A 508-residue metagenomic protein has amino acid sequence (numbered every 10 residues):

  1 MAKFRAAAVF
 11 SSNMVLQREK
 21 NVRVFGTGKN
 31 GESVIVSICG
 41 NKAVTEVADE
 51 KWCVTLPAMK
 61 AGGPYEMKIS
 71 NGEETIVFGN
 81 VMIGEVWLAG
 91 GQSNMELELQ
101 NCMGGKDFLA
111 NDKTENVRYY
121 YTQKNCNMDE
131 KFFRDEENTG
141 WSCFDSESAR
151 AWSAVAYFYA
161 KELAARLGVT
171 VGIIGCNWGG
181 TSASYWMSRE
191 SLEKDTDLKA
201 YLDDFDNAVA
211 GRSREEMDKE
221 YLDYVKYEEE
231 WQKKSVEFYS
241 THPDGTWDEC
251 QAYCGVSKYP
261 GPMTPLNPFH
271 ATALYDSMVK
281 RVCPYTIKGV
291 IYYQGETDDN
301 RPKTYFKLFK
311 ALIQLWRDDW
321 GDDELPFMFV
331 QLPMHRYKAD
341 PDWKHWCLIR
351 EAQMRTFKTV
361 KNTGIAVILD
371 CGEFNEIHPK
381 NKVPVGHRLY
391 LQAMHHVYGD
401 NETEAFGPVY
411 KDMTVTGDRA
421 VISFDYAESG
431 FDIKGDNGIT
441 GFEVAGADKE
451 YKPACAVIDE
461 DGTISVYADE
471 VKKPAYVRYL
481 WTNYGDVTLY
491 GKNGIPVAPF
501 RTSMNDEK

Functional and structural regions predicted by a protein language model:
M1-K508: Cell-envelope and extracellular/periplasmic
